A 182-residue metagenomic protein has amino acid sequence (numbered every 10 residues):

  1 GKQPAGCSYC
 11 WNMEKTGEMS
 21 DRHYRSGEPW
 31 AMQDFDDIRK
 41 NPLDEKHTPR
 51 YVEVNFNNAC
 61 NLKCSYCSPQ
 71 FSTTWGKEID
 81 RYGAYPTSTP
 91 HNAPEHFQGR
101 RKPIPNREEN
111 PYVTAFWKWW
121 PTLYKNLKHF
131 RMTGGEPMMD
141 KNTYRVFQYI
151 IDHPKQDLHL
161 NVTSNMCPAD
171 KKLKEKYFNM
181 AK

Functional and structural regions predicted by a protein language model:
G1-E53, T73-R100, L123: N-terminal [4Fe-4S]-dependent radical SAM core
C7-C10, C60, C64-C67: Short cysteine clusters
D21, K63-S68, K141-R145, K171-E175: A short acidic (Asp/Glu
M32-D37, Y112-T114, T143, D170-E175: Short amphipathic alpha-helical surface micro-motifs
D37-E45, P105-T122: Asp/Glu-centered strand-loop micro-motifs enriched in Gly/Pro and often flanked by an aromatic residue
P49-A59, Q70-P111, Y124-K141, H153-K172 (+1 more regions): Core AdoMet radical
T73, V146-F147: Generic secondary-structure boundary signal with a strong preference for alpha-helix termini
K118-L123, F147-H153, Y177-A181: Leucine-rich repeat
